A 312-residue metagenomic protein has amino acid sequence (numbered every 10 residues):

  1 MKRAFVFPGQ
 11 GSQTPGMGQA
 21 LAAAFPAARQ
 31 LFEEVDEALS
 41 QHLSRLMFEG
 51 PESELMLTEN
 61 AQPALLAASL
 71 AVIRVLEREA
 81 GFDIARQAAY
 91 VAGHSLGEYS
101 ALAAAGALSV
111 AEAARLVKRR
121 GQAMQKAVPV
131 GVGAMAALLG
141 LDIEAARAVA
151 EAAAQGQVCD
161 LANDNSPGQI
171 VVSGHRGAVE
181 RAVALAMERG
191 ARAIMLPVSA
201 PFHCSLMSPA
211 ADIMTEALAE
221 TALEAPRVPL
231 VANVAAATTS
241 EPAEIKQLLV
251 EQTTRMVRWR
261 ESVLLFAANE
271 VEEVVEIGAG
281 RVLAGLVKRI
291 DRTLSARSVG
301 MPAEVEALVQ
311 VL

Functional and structural regions predicted by a protein language model:
M1-A146, L196, E273-E306: FabD-like malonyl-/acyl-CoA
R3, F7, A237-T238, W259: Short, flexible segments with low predicted structural confidence
Q10-Q13, L39, A105-R255: Alpha/beta catalytic cores of group-transfer enzymes, especially the acyltransferase/condensing modules of polyketide
A27, T254-R258: Soluble or luminal CAZymes and related metallo-dependent hydrolases
R260-L264: Short hydrophobic/charged patches on amphipathic alpha-helices used for structural packing and interfaces
A267-E270: Non-catalytic positions within long, well-ordered alpha-helices that form the structural scaffold/packing of enzyme
V311-L312: Post-His helix in hydrolase/transferase enzymes
